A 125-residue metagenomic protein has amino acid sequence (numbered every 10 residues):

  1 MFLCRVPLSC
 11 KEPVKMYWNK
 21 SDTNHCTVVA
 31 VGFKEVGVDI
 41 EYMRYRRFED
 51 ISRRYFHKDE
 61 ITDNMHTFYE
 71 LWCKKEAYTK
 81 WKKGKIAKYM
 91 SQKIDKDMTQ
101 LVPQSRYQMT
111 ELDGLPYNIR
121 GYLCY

Functional and structural regions predicted by a protein language model:
M1-Y125: Conserved nucleotide-ligand handling architecture
